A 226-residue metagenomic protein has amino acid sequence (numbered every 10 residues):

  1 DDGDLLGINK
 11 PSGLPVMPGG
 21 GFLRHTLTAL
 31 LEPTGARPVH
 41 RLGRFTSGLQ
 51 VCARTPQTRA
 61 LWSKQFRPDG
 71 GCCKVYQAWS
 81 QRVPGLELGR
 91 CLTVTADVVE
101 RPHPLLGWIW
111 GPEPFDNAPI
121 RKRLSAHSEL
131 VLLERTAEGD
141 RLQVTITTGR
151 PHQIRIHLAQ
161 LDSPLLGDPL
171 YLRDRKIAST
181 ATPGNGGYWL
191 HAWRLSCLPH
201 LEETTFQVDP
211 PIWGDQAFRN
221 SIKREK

Functional and structural regions predicted by a protein language model:
D1-K226: RNA pseudouridine synthases
